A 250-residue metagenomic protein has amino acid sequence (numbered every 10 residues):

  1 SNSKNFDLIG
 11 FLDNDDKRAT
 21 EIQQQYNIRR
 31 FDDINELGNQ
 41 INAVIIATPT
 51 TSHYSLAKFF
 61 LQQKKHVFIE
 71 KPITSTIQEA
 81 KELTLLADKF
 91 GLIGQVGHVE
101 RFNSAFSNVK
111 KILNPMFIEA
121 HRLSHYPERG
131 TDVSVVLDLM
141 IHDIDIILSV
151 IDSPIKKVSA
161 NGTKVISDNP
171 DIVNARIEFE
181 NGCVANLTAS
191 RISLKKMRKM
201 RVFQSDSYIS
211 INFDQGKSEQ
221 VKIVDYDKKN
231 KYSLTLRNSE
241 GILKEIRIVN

Functional and structural regions predicted by a protein language model:
S1-Y26, I147: N-terminal Rossmann-like dinucleotide-binding module
Y26-T84: Beta-loop-alpha module in the N-terminal Rossmann-like domain of NAD(P)-dependent dehydrogenases, especially those
I28, Q63-K65, F90-I93, C183: A short helix->loop->beta-strand "cap" motif at the edges of active sites that frequently abuts
D32, I69, G94-V96, I211: Hydrophobic residues in well-ordered beta-strands that form the structural core
T74-G130: A contiguous active-site-proximal alpha/beta segment in oxidoreductase catalytic domains
G97-S104, Y126-K157, P170: Mid-domain beta-loop-alpha active-site segment that forms a flexible, acidic cofactor/metal-binding surface
V99, D206-N250: C-terminal glycine/acidic-rich active-site capping loop/insertion
I144-S218, V249: Contiguous beta-strand/loop segments that form the cofactor/metal-binding neighborhood of enzyme cores
